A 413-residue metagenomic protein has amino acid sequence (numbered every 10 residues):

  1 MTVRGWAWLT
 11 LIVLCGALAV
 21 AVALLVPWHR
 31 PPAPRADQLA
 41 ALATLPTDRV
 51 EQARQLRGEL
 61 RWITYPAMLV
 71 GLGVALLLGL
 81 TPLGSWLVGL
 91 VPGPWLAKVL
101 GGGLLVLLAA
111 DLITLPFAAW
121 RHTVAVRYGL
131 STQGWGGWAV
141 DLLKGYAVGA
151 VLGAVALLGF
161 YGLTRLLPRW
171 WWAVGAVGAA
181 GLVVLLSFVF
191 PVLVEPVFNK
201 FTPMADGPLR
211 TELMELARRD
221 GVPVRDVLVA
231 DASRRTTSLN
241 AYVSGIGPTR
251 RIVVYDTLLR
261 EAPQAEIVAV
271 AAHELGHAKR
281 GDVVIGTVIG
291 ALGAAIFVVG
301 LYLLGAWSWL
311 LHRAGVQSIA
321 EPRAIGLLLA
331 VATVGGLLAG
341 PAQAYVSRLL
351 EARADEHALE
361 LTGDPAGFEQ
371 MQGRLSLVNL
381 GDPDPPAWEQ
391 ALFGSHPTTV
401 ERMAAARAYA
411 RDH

Functional and structural regions predicted by a protein language model:
T2-I12, A21-P82, W86-I319, T333-H413: Polar-ligand-bearing catalytic/cofactor-coordination segments of membrane-embedded or membrane-tethered inner-membrane
A17-A19: Lumenal/extracellular ectodomains and adaptor appendage modules of the eukaryotic vesicle/secretory system
P322-T333: Short, contiguous hydrophobic alpha-helices characteristic of membrane insertion segments
